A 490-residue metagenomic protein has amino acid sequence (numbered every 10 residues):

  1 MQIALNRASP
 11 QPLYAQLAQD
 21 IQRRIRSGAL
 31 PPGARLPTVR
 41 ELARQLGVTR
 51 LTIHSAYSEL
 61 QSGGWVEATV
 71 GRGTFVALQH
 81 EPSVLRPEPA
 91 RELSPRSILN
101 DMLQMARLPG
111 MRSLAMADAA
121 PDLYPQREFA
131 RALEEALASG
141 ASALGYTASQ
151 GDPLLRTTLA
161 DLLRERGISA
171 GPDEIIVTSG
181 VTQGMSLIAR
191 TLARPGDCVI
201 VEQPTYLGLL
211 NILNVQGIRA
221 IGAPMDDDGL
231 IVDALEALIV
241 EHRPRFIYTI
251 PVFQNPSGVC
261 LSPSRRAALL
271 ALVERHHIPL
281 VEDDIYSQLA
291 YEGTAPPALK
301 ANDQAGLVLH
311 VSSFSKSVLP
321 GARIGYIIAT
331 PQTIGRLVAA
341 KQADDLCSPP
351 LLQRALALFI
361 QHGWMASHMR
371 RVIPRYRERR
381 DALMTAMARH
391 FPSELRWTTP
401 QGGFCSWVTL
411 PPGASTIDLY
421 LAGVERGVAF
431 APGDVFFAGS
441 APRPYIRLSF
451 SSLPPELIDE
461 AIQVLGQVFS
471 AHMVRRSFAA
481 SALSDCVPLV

Functional and structural regions predicted by a protein language model:
M1-E134, V338, Q342-P349, A357-I360 (+10 more regions): N-terminal basic, amphipathic alpha-helical segments
E67-A68, A170, W397, F430: Short beta-strand "wing" residues that participate in macromolecule-binding interfaces
G140-H276, S287-A305, Y376, E456 (+2 more regions): Conserved core of the PLP fold type I
L307-R389, R396-P400: PLP-dependent aminotransferase class I/II
F436-S440: AMP-binding (ANL) adenylation modules
